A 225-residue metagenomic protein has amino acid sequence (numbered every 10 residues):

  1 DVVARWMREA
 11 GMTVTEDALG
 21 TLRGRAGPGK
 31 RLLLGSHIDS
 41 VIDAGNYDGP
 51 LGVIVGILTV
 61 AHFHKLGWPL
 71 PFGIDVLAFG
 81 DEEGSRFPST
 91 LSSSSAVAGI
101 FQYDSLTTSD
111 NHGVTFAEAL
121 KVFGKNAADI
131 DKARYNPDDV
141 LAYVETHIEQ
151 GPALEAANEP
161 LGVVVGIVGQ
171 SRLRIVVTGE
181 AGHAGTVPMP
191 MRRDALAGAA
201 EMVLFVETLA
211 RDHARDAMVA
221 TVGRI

Functional and structural regions predicted by a protein language model:
D1-G45, F63: Acidic/His- and Gly-rich active-site-bordering loop/insert found across diverse amide/peptide-bond hydrolases
V3, V53-F63, A199-M202, V206: Buried hydrophobic packing segments
A10-M12, G67, G124: Glycine-centered loop/turn motif at secondary-structure junctions
T15, L77, A128: General small-molecule cofactor/ligand-binding pocket signal
L19, L33, P69-G80, A217-R224: Beta-strand segments within the central parallel beta-sheet cores of soluble alpha/beta enzyme folds
G29-R31, P71, D139-L141: A general structural motif
I42-H112: A generic, well-ordered mixed alpha/beta core segment in the N-terminal half of proteins
D81-E82, R86-I225: Midchain, well-structured core segments that form catalytic/ion-binding scaffolds
